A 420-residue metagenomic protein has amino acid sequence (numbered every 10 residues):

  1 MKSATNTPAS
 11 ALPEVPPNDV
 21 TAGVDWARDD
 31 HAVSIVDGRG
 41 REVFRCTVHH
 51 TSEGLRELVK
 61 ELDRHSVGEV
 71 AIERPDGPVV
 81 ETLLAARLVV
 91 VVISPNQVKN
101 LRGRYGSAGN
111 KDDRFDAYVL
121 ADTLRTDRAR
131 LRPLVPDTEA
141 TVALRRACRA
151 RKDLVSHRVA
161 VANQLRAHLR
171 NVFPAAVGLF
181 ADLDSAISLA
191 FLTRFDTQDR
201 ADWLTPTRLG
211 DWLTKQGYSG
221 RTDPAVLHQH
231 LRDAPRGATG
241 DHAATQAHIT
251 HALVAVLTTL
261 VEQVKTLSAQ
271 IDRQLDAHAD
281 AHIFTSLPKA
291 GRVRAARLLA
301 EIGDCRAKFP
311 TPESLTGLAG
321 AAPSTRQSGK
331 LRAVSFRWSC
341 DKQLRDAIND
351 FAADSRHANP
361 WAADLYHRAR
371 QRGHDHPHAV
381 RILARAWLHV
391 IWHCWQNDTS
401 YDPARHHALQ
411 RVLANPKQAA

Functional and structural regions predicted by a protein language model:
M1-A420: A detector of single, family-specific signature residues that are central to catalytic or substrate-handling motifs
